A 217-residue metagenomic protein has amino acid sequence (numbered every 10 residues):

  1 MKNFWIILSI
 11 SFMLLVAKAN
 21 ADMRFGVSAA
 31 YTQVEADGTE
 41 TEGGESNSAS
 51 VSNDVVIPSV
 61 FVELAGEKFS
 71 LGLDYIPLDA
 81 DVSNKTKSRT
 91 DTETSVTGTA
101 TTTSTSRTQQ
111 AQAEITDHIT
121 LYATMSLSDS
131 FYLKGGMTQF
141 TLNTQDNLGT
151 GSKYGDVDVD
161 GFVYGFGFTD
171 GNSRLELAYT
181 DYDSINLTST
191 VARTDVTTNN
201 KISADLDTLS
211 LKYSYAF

Functional and structural regions predicted by a protein language model:
M1-R24, F217: Cleavable N-terminal export/targeting peptides
A19-K85, T101-T105, T208, K212: Short glycine/proline- and aromatic-enriched beta-strand/turn motifs that initiate or cap beta-hairpins
D22-R24, F166-N172, S203-F217: Outer-membrane beta-barrel "beta-signal"
R24, S70, T120, S130-Y132 (+1 more regions): Membrane-spanning beta-strand positions in outer-membrane beta-barrel proteins
A29-E35, G66-K68, Y75-D81, D117 (+5 more regions): Transmembrane beta-strands of outer-membrane beta-barrel pores
E35-S48, V82-T92, T138-D158, I185-V196: Outer-membrane beta-barrel translocator domains and adjoining extracellular loop/strand segments of Gram-negative
E45-N47, S52-P58, I115-I119, K153-F162 (+2 more regions): Residues that define the transmembrane beta-barrel architecture of outer-membrane proteins
S59-E63, Y122-T124, V163-G167, K212-S214: Outer-membrane beta-barrel architecture
